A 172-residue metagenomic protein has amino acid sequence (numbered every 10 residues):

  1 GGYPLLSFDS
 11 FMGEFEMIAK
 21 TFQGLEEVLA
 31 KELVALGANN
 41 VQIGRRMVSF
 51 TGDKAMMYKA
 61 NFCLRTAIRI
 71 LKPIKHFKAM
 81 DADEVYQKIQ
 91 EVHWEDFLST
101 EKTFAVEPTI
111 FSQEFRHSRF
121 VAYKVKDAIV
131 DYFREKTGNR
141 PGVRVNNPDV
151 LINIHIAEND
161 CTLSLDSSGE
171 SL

Functional and structural regions predicted by a protein language model:
G1-G2: Residue-identity detector for glycine
F8, G13-V150, S167-G169: Accessory substrate-recognition/RNA-binding modules or partner subunits associated with SAM-dependent
H155-L172: Glycine-rich adenosyl-nucleotide cofactor-binding module
